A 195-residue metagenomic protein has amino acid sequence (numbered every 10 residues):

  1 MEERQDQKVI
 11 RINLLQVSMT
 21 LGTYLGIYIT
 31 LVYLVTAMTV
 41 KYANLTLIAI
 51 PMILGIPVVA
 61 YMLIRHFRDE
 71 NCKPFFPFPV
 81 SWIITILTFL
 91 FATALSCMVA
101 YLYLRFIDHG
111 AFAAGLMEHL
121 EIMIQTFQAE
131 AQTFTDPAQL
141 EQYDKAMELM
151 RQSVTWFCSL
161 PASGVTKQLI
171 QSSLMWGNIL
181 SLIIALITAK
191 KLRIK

Functional and structural regions predicted by a protein language model:
M1-C72: Transmembrane alpha-helical insertion/packing segments
Y24-V32, G55-I56, A92-A100, W176 (+2 more regions): Alpha-helical transmembrane segments of multipass membrane proteins
Y61, R65, Y101, R105 (+4 more regions): Short helix-terminus and kink motifs of transmembrane alpha helices, predominantly at the cytoplasmic interface
D69, L180-K195: Juxtamembrane interface at the cytosolic side of transmembrane helices
D69-L90: Alpha-helical transmembrane segments with an aromatic anchor "belt"
V99-P137: Functional transmembrane-helix hotspots
Y143-W176: Individual transmembrane alpha-helix segments
